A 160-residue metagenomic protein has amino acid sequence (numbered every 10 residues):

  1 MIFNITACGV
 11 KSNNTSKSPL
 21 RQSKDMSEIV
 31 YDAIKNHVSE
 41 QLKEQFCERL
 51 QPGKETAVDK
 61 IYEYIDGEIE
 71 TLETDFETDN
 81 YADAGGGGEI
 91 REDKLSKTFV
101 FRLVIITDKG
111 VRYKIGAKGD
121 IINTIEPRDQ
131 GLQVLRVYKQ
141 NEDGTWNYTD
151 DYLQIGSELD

Functional and structural regions predicted by a protein language model:
M1-T6: Sec-dependent bacterial lipoprotein signal peptides
C8-D32, N36: Short, low-complexity N-terminal intrinsically disordered segments enriched in polar/charged residues
K11-N13, R21, C47-R49, S96 (+1 more regions): Alpha-helix initiation/capping motif
Q22-K24, A57, Y152-G156: General structural signal for secondary-structure boundaries
K43-I105: Short solvent-exposed beta->alpha transition segments
A84-D160: Exposed beta-sheet edge and beta->alpha loop/turn motif
